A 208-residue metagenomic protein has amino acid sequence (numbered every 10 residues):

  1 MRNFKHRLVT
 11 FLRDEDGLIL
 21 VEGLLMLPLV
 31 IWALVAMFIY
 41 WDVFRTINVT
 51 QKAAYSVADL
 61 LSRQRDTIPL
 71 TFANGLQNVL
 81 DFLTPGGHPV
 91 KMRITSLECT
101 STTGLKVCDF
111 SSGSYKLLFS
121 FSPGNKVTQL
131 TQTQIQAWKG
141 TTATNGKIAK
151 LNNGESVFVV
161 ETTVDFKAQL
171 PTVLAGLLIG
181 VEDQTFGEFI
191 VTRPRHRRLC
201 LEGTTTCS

Functional and structural regions predicted by a protein language model:
M1-D16: N-terminal leader/signal peptides at the extreme start of proteins
E15-L29, I39-Y40: N-terminal signal-anchor/signal peptide hydrophobic helix marking the start of the first transmembrane segment
L27, A33-R65: Aliphatic-rich helix starts adjacent to a transmembrane/signal segment
L27, I31, G86-P89: Hydrophobic alpha-helical transmembrane segments in multi-pass membrane proteins
Y55-S208: Short, conserved structural patches
